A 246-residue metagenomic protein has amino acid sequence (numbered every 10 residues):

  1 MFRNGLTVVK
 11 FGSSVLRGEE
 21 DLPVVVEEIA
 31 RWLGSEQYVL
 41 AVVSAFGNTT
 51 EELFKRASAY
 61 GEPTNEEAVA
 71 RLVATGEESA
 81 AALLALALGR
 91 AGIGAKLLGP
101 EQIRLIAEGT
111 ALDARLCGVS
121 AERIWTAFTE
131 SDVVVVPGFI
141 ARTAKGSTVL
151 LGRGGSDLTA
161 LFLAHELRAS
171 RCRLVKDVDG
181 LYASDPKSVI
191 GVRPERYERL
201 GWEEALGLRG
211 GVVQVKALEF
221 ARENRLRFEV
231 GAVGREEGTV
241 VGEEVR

Functional and structural regions predicted by a protein language model:
M1-F220: Nucleotide/pyrophosphate-binding catalytic subdomain
W202, L208-V245: A conserved active-site cap/scaffold subdomain adjacent to cofactor or substrate pockets
